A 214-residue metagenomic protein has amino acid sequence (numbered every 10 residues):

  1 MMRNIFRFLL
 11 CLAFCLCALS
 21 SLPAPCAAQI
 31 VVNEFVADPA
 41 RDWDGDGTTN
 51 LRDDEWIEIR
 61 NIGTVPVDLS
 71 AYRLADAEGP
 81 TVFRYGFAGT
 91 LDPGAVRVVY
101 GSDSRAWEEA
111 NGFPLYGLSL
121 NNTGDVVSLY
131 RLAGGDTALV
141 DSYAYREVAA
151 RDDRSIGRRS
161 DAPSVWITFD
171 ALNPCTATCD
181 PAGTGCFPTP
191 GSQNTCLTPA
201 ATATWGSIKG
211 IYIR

Functional and structural regions predicted by a protein language model:
M1-F6: N-terminal secretory signal peptides that target proteins for export/translocation
L9-S21: Bacterial N-terminal signal peptides
C11-A13, T49, A200: Pocket-edge positions in alpha/beta enzyme catalytic cores
C17, P23-A28, G117, A177 (+2 more regions): A generic alpha-helix propensity feature with a strong bias for hydrophobic helices
C26-I167: Activation on beta-sandwich/Ig-like modules and their edge loops
C26-P39, G185-P188, N194-R214: Boundary/junction segments of secreted and surface-exposed precursor proteins
A162-T198, W205: A recurrent domain-boundary module in secreted/ectodomain proteins
